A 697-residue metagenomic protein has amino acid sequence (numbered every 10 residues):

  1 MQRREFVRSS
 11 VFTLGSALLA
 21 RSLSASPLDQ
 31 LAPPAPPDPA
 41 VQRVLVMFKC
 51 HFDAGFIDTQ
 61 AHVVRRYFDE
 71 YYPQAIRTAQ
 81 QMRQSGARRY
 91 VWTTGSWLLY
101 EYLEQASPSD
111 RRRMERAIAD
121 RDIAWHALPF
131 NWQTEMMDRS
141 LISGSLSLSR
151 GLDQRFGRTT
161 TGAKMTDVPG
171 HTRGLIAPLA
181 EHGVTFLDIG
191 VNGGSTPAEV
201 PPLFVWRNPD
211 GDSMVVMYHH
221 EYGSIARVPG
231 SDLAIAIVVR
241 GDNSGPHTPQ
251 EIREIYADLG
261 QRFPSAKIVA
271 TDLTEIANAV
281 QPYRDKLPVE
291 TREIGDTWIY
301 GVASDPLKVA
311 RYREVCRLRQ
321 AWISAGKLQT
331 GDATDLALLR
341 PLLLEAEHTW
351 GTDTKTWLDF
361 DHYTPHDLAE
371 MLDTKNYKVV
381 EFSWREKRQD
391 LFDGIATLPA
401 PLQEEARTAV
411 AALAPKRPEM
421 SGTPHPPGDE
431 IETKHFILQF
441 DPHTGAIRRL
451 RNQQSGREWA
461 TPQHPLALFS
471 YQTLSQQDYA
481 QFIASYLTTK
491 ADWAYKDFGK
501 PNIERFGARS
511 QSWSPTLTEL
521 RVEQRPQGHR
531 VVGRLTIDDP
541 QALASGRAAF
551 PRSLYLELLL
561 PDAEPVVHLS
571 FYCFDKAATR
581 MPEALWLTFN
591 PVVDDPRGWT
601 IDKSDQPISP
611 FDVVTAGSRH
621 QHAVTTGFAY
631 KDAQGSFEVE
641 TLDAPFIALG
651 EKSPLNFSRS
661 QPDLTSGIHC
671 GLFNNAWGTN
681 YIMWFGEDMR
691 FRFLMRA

Functional and structural regions predicted by a protein language model:
E5-A25: N-terminal export signals
T13, P39, R43-D53, I57 (+3 more regions): Active-site and substrate-binding clefts of carbohydrate-active enzymes
L28-E135, D153: N-terminal catalytic cores of secreted or lumenal carbohydrate-active enzymes
R112-A127, A180-T196, P209-D212: Acidic, His- and aromatic-enriched active-site or binding-groove loops in soluble protein domains that engage sugars
Q133-R155, D212-M214, Y218-V228: Alpha-helical scaffold elements lining the catalytic groove of polysaccharide deacetylases
I142-E181, V228-I237, L342: CE4/NodB-like, metal-dependent polysaccharide N-deacetylase domain that modifies extracellular/periplasmic N-acetylated
D332, L336, L344-C573, F685-M689: Catalytic and substrate-binding regions of extracellular carbohydrate-active enzymes, especially polysaccharide lyases
H443, R547, A563-S604: Acidic (Asp/Glu-rich), glycine- and aromatic
